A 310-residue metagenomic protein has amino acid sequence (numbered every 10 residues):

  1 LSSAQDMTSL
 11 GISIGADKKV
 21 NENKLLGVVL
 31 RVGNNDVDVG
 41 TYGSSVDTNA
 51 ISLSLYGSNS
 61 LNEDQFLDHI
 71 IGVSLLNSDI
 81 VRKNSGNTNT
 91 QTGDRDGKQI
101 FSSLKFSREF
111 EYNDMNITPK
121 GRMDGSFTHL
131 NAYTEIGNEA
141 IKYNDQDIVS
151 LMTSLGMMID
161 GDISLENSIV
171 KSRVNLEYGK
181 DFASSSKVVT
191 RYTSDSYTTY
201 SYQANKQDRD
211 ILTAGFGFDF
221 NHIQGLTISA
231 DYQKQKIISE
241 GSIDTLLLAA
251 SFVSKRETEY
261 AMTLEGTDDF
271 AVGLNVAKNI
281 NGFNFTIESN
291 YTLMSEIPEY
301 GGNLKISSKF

Functional and structural regions predicted by a protein language model:
L1-F310: Membrane translocator/pore-forming domains, dominated by Gram-negative outer-membrane beta-barrels
